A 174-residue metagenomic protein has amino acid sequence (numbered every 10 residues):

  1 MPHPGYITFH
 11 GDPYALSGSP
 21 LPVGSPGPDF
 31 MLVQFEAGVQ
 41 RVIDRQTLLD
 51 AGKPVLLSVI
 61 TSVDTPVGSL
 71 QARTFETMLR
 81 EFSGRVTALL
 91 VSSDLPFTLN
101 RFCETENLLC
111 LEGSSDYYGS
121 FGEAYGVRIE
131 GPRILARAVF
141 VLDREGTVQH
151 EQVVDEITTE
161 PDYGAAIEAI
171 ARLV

Functional and structural regions predicted by a protein language model:
M1-V174: Chalcogenol-based redox active-site neighborhoods
